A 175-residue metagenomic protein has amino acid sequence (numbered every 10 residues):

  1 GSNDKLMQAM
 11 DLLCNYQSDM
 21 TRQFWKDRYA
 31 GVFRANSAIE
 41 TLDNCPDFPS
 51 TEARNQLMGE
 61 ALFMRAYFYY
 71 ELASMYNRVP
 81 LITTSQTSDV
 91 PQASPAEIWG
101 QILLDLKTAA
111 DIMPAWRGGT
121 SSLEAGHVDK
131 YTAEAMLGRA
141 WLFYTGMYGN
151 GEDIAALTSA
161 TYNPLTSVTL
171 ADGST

Functional and structural regions predicted by a protein language model:
G1-D11, E40, A73-P80, G100-G119 (+1 more regions): Aromatic-residue-lined binding/catalytic grooves and analogous aromatic/hydrophobic interfacial grooves in multimeric
S2-Y76, T87-G100, L106-S122: Conserved, well-structured interaction surfaces
